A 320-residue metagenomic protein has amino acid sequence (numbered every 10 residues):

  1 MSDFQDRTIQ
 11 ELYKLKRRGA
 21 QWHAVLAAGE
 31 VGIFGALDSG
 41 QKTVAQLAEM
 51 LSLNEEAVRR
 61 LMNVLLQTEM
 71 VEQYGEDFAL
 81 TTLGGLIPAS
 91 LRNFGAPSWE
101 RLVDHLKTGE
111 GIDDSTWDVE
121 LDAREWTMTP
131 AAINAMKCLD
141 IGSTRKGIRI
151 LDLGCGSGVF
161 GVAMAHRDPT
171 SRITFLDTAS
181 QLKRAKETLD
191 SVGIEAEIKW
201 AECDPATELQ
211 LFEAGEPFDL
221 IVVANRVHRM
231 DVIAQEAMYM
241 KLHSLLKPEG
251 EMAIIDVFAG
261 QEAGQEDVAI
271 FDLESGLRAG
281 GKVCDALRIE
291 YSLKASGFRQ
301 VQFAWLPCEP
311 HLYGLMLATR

Functional and structural regions predicted by a protein language model:
M1-L66, T170-R320: Alpha-helical subdomain
L15-G19, V25-A28, G35-A36, E56-I148: Conserved Class I S-adenosyl-L-methionine-dependent methyltransferase catalytic core
T129-M136, G158, L182, A286: Short, well-ordered alpha-helical scaffold segments within catalytic/effector domains
I141, V159, S191: Conserved helix-loop functional segments at active or binding sites
G142-R145, R167-T170, R320: Secondary-structure boundary elements
K146-G156: Conserved class I S-adenosyl-L-methionine
S157-P169: Conserved SAM-binding loop of SAM-dependent methyltransferases across substrates and taxa, primarily the Class I
